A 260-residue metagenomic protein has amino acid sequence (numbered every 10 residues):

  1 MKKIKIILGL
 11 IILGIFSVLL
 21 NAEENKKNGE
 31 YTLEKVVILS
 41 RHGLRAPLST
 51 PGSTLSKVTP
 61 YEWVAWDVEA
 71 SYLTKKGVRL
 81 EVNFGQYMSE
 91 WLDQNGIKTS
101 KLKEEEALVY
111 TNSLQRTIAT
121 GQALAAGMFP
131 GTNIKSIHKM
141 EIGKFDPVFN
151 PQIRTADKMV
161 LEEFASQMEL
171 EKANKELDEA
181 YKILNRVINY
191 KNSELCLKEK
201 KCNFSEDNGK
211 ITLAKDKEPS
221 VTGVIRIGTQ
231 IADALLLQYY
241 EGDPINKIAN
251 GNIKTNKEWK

Functional and structural regions predicted by a protein language model:
M1-L8: Bacterial N-terminal signal peptides that target proteins for export
G9-S17: Bacterial N-terminal signal peptides
V18-A22: Sec/Tat signal peptide C-region and signal peptidase I cleavage site
E24-E106, N112-K260: Signature for phosphate-centric chemistry
